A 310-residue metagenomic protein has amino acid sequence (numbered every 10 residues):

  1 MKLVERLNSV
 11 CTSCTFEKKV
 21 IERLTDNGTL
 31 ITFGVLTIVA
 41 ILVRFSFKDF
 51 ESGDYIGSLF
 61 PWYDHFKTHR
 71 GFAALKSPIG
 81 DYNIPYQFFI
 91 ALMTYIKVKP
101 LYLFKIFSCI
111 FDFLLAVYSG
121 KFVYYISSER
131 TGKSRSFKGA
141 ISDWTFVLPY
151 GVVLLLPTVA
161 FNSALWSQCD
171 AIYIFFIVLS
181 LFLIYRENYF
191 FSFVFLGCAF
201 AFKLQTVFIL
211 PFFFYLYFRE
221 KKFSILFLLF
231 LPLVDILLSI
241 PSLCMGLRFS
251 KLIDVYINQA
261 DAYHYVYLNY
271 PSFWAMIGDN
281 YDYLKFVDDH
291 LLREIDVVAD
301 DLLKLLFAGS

Functional and structural regions predicted by a protein language model:
L24-G57, P61, C109-D112, G151 (+2 more regions): Transmembrane signal-anchor helices characteristic of membrane glycosylation enzymes that use polyprenol
K48-D64, S77-F89, Y263-F273: Extracytoplasmic catalytic/substrate-binding loops of multi-pass membrane glycan-assembly enzymes
I106-S134, L179, A308-S310: Transmembrane-helix motifs of polytopic, lipid-linked glycan transferases
F107-I110, G151-L155, V159-V178, F202: Multi-pass, polyprenyl lipid-linked donor-dependent membrane glycosyltransferases
F113-A116, Y125, A260-S310: Aromatic/glycine/proline-enriched transmembrane-helix motif characteristic of membrane-embedded glycan-assembly enzymes
Y118-K121, I172-F191: Specific aromatic-rich, kink-prone transmembrane helix
S119-T158, F191: Transmembrane-helix signature of polytopic, membrane-embedded enzymes that assemble or transfer cell-envelope glycans
F208-L233, I240-L247: Perimembrane helix-loop-helix junctions
